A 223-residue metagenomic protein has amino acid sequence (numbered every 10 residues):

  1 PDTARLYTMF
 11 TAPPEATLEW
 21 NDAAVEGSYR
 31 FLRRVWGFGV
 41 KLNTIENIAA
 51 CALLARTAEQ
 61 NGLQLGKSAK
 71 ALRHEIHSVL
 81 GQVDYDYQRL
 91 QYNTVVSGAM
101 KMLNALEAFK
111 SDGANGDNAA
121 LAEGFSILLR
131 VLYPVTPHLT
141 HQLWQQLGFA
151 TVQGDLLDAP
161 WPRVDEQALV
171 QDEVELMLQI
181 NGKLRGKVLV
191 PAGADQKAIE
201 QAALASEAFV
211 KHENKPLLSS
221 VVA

Functional and structural regions predicted by a protein language model:
P1-A119: Long, charged, mostly alpha-helical binding arms that flank functional sites
T17-D22, N104-A119, S126-A223: Basic, alpha-helical terminal appendages of large translation-related enzymes
